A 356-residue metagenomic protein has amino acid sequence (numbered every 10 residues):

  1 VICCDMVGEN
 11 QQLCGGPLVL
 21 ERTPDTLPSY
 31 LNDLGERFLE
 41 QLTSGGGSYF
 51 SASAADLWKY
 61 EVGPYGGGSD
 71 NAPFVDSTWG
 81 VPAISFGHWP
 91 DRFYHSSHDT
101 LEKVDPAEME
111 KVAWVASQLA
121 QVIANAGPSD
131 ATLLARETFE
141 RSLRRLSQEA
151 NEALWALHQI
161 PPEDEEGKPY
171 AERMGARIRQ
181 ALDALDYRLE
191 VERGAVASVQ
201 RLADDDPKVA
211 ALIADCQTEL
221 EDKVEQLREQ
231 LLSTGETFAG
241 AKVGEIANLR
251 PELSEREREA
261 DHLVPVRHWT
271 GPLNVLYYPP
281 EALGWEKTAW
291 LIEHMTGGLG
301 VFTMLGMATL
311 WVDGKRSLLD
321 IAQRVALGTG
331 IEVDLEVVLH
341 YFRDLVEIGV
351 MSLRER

Functional and structural regions predicted by a protein language model:
V1-R356: Secretory-pathway/membrane protein signature
